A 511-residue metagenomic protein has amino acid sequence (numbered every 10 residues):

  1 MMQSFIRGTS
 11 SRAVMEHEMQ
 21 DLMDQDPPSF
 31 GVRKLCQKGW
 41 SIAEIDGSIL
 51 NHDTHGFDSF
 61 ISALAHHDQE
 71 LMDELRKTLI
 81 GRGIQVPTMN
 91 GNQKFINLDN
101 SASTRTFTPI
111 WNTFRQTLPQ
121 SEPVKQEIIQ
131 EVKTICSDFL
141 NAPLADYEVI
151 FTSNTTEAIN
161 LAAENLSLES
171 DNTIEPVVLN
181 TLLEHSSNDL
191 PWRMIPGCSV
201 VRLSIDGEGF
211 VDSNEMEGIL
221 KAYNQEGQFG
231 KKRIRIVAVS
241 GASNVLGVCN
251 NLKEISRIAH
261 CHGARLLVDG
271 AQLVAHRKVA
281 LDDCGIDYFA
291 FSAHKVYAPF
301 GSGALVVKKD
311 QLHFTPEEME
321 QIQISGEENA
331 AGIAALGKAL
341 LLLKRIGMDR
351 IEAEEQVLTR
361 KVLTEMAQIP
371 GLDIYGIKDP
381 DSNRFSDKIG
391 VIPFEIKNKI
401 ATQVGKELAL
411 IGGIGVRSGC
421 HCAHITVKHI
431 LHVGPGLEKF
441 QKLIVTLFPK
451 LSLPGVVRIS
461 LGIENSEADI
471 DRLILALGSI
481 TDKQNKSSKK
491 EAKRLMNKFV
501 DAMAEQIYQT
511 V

Functional and structural regions predicted by a protein language model:
M2-V511: Pyridoxal 5′-phosphate
